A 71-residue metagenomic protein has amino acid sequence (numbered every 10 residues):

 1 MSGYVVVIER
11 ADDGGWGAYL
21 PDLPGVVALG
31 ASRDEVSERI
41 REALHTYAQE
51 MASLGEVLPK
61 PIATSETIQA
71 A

Functional and structural regions predicted by a protein language model:
M1-V7, D34, E38-A71: Short, charged, surface-exposed hinge/linker loops at domain edges that act as mobile lids or interdomain connectors
E9-L23: Short aromatic-glycine-(Arg/Gly/Cys) micro-motifs in beta-strand/loop hairpins
P21, V27, A52, E56: Flexible, active-site-adjacent loop/turn segments at secondary-structure boundaries
L23-V26, P61-A63: Intrinsically disordered, low-complexity segments enriched in proline/serine/threonine
P24-D34: A short, exposed loop/beta-hairpin motif centered on an aromatic-Gly-Thr core
